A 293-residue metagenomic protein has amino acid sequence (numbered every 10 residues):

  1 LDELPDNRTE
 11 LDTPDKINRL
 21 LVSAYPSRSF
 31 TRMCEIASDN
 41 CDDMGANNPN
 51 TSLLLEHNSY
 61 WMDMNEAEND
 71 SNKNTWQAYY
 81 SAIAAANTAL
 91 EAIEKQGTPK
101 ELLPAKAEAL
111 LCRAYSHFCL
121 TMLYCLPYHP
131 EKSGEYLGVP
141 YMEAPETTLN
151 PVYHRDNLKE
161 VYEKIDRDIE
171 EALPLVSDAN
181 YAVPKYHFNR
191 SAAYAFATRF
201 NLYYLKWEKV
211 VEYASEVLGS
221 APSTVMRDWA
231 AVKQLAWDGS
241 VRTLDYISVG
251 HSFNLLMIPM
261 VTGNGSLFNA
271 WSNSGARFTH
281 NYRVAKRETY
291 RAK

Functional and structural regions predicted by a protein language model:
L1-D39, W271, A276-K293: Membrane-proximal, proline-rich intrinsically disordered regions
R19, L205, K209-K293: Hydrophobic-face positions in mid-chain alpha helices that act as interaction patches
L55-Y124, D156, L173-V176: Conserved, well-structured interaction surfaces
I83-A86, Y162, I169, A214 (+1 more regions): Inward-facing hydrophobic residues that define packing positions of alpha-helical scaffold repeats
E91-A92, A192-Y204: Hydrophobic/aromatic-rich effector regions of fungal transcription factors
T121-Y128, N180, Y203-K206: Short coil/turn linking the two alpha-helices of tandem helical-hairpin repeats
L123-E163: Short coil/linker segments at helix-helix boundaries
